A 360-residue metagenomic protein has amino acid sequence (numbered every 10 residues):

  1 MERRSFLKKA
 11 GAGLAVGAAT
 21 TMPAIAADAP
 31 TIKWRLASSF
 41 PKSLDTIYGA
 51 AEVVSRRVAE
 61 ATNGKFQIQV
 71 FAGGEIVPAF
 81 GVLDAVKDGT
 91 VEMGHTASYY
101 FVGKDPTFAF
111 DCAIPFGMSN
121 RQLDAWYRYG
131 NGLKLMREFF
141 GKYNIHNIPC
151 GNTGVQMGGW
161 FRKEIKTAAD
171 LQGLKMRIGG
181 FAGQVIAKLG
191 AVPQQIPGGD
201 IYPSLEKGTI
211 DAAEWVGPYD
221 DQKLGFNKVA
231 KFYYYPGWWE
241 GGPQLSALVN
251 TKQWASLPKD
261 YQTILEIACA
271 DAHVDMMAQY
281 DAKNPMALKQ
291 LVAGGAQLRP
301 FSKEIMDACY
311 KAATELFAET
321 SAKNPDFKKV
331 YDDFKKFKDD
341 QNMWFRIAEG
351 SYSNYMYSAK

Functional and structural regions predicted by a protein language model:
E2-A19, I25-L123, N131-K360: N-terminal secretory/targeting leader peptides
